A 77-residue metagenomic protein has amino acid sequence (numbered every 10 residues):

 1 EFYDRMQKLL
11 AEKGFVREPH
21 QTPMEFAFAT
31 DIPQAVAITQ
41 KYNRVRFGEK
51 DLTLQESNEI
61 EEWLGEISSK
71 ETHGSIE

Functional and structural regions predicted by a protein language model:
E1-E77: Membrane-proximal, non-transmembrane interaction modules that couple membrane proteins to downstream assemblies
